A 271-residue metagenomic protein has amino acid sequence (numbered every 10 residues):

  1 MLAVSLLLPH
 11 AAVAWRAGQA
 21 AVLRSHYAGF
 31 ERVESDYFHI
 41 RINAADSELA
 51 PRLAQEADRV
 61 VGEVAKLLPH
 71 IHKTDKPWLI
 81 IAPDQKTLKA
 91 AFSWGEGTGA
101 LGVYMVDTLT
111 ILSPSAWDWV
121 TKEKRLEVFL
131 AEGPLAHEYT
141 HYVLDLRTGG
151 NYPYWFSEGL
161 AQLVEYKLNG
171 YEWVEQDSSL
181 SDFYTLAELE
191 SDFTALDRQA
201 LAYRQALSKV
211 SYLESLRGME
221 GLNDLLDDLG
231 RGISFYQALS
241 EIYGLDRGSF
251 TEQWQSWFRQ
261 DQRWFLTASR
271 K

Functional and structural regions predicted by a protein language model:
M1, K76, E158-A161: Internal hydrophobic scaffold segments of catalytic domains
M1-V33, E252, Q260-K271: N-terminal low-structure segments adjacent to metalloprotease catalytic domains across cellular compartments
A11, R16-G18, E31, S35-F38 (+10 more regions): A generic structural signal for ordered alpha-helices
W15, L53-D58, W94, S208 (+2 more regions): Low-complexity, Gly/Pro
L23-P153, S234-A238: Juxtacatalytic substrate-recognition/specificity segment
L101-L112, F129-P134, Y142, L146-K271: Acidic/His/Gly-enriched intrinsically disordered linker/tail segments that often contain short helix/coil "MoRF-like"
